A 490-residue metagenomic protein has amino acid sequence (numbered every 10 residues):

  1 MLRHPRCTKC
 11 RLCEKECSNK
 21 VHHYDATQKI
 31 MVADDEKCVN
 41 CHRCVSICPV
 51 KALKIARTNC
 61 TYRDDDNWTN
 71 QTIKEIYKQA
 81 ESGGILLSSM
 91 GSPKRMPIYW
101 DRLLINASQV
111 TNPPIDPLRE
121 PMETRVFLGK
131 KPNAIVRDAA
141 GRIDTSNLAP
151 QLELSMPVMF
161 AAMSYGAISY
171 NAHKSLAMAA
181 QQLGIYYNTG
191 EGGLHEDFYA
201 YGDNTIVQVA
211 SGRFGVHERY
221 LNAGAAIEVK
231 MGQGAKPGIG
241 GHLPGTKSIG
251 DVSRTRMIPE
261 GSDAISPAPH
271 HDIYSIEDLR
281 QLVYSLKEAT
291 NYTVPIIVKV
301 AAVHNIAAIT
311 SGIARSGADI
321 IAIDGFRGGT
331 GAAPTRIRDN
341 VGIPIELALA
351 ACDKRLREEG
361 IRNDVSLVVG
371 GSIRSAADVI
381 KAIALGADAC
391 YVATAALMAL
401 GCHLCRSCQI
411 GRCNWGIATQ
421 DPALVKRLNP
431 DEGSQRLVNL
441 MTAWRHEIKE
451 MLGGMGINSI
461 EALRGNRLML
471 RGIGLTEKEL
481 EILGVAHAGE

Functional and structural regions predicted by a protein language model:
M1, V21, I30, E36 (+4 more regions): Conserved, well-structured core domains of diverse proteins
P5, K9, E36, N40 (+8 more regions): Catalytic cores of large soluble enzymes that bind and process phosphate-bearing ligands
K9, E14-K15, N19, Y24-I30 (+3 more regions): Glycine-rich phosphate/ribose-binding loops and adjacent secondary-structure elements that form binding surfaces
R43, S175-Q182, D278-S285, G312 (+6 more regions): Alpha-helical scaffold segments in soluble metabolic enzymes
R57, R63-V110, T330-E346, K354-S366 (+1 more regions): Conserved active-site-proximal phosphate/metal-binding subdomains
M156-A161, L183-I185, D203-T205, A225-V229 (+12 more regions): Structural beta-strand/beta-sheet cores of well-ordered domains, especially the beta-sheet scaffolds that support
I227-I276, Q281, E288: Active-site cores of enzymes that catalyze phosphoryl transfer or operate on phosphate-rich substrates
